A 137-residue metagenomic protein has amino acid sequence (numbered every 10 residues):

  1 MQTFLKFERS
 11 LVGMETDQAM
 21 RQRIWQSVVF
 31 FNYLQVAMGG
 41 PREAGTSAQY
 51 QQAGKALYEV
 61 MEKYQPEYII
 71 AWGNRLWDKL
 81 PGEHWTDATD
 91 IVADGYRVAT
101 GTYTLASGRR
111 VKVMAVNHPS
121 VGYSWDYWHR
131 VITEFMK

Functional and structural regions predicted by a protein language model:
M1-Y64, Y68, N74-D78: A polyanion-binding, active-site-adjacent surface
I24, I69-I70, I91, I132: Weak global preference for isoleucine
G45-K55, P81-K137: C-terminal capping/extension of enzyme domains
